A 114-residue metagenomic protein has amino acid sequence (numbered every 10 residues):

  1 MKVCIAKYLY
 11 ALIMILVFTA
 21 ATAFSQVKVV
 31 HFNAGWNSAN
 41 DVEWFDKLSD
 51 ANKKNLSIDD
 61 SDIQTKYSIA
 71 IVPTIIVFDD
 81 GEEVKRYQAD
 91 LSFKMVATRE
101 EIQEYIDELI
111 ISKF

Functional and structural regions predicted by a protein language model:
M1-L12: Bacterial N-terminal signal peptides that target proteins for export
Y10-A20: Bacterial N-terminal signal peptides
A23-K54: Local sequence-structure signature of Cys/Sec-based thiol-disulfide redox active-site neighborhoods
N55-L56, Y67, K94-T98: Extracytoplasmic/periplasmic, Sec-exported soluble proteins
S57-I63: N-terminal post-signal-peptidase region of extra-cytosolic proteins
Q64-K66, Y87: Short, charged, surface-exposed secondary-structure boundary motifs
Y67-D79: Structural micro-motif
V77-F114: Non-catalytic, surface beta->alpha helical segment in thiol-disulfide oxidoreductase systems
